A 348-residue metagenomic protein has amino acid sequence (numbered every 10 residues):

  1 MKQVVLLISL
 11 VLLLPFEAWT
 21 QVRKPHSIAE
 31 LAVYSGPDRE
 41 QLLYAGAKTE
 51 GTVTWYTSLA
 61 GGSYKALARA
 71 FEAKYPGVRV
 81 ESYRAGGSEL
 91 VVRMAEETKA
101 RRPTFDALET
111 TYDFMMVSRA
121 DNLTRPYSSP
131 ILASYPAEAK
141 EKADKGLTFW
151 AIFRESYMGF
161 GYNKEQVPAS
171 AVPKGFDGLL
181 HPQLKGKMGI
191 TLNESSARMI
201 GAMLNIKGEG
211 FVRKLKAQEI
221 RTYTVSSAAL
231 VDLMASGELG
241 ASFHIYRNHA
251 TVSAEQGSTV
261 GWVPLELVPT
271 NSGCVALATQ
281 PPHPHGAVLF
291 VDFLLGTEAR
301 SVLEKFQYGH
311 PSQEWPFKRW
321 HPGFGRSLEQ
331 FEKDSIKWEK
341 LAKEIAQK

Functional and structural regions predicted by a protein language model:
A18, L184-S195, L294-P316: Periplasmic-binding protein-like
P37-K48, V53-R79: Short, polar/charged alpha-helical segment
T54-A68, V80-T98, R102-E238: Extracytoplasmic ligand-binding site segments that recognize negatively charged/polar headgroups
L67, F211-L215, G273, P282-L294 (+1 more regions): Short amphipathic alpha-helical coupling segments at ligand-binding clamshell hinges and other catalytic/signaling
D113-V117, G240-T259: A ligand-binding cleft/hinge motif common to bilobed small-molecule-binding domains
A137, E155-Y157, R213-K216, R221-T224 (+3 more regions): Periplasmic-binding protein-like
G159-Q166, M203-L204, N271-G286, V302-L303: A bilobed periplasmic-binding-protein/Venus flytrap-type ligand-binding module shared by bacterial periplasmic
W315-K348: Extracellular/periplasmic bilobal clamshell ligand-binding domains
